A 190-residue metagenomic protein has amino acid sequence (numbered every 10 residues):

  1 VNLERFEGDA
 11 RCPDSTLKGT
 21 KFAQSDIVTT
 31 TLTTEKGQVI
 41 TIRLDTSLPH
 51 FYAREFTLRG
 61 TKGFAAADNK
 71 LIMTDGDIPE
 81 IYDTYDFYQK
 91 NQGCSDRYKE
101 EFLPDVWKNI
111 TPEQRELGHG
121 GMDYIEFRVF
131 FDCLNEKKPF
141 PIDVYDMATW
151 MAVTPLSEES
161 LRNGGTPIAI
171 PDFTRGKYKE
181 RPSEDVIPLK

Functional and structural regions predicted by a protein language model:
V1-L3, V39-L44: NAD(P)-dependent dehydrogenases' Rossmann-like dinucleotide-binding region
E4-S25, T29-T34, K62-I142, E180-K190: C-terminal glycine/acidic-rich active-site capping loop/insertion
V39-T41, F64, P139, P167: Short, mixed charged/polar active-site loops that provide acid/base catalysis or chelate metal/phosphate cofactors
G118, M122-E126, V153-G165: Stable alpha-helical structural segments in soluble proteins, enriched in small hydrophobic residues
S160-G176, E184-K190: C-terminal capping/lid region of NAD(P)-dependent oxidoreductase domains
